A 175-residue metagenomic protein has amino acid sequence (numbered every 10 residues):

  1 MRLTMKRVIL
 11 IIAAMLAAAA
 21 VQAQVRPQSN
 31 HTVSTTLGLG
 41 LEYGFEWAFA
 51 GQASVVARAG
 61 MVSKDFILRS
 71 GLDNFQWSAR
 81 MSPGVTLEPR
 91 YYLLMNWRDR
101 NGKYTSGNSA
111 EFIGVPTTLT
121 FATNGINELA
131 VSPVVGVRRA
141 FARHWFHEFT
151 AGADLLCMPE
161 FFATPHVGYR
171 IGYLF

Functional and structural regions predicted by a protein language model:
M1-S29, I171, F175: Bacterial Sec-dependent N-terminal signal peptides
A23-D73, F121-I126: Short glycine/proline- and aromatic-enriched beta-strand/turn motifs that initiate or cap beta-hairpins
Q24-S29, Q52, L94-E111, G125 (+1 more regions): Short loop/turn motifs that connect adjacent beta-strands in outer-membrane beta-barrel proteins
P27-L41, G51, A79-V85, E111 (+2 more regions): Residues that define the transmembrane beta-barrel architecture of outer-membrane proteins
H31-L37, A57-A59, E111-T117, P133 (+1 more regions): Membrane-embedded beta-strand positions of outer-membrane beta-barrel proteins
L37-L41, A59-D65, Y91-L93, T117-T123 (+3 more regions): Transmembrane beta-strands of outer-membrane beta-barrel pores
G44-A48, R90-L94, G136-A142, G172-L174: Structural signature of outer-membrane beta-barrel channels/translocons
P83-R98, A163-F175: Outer-membrane beta-barrel "beta-signal"
